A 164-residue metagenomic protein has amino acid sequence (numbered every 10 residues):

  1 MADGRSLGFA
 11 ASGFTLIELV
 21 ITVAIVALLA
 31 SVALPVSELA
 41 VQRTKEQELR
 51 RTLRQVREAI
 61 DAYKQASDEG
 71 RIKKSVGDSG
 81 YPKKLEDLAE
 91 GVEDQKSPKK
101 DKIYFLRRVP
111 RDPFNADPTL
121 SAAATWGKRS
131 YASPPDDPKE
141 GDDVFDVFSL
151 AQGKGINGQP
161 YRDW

Functional and structural regions predicted by a protein language model:
M1-S12: N-terminal leader/signal peptides at the extreme start of proteins
S12, E18-I21: Internal alpha-helical transmembrane segments of multi-pass membrane proteins, especially GPCRs
V20-P35: Alpha-helical hydrophobic helix detector
L34-Q42: N-terminal membrane-insertion alpha helix
V41-D68, G80: Membrane-proximal N-terminal amphipathic helix
D61-W164: Low-complexity, acidic interaction segments enriched in glycine
